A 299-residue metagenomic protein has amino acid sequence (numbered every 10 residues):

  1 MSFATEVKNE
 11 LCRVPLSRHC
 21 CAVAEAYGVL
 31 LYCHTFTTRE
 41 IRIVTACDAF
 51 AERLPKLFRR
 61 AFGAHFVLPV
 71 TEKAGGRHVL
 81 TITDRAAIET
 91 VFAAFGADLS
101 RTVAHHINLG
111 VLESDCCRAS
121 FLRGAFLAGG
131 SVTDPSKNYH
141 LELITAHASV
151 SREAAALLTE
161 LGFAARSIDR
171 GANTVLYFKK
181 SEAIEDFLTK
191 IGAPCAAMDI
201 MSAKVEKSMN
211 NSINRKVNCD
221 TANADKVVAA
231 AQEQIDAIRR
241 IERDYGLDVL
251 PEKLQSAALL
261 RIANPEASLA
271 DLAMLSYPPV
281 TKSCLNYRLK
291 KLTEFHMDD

Functional and structural regions predicted by a protein language model:
M1-E40, V44-F58: N-terminal, positively charged regions that mediate nucleic acid binding
P15-V23, V111-R118, D248-E252: Structural motif
A24-Y32, S120-A128, L259: Short, hydrophobic/amphipathic alpha-helical patches that form generic packing surfaces within helical domains
H34-T37, D134, S167, Q234-R239: Short acidic (Asp/Glu) and glycine-rich catalytic loops that position anionic groups and cofactors
F36-R42, S136-N138, S268-A270: Short acidic, hydrophobic short linear motifs in intrinsically disordered regions
T45, E52, K56-M201: DNA-contacting interfaces and partner/effector-binding or oligomerization modules in DNA-centric proteins
K190-K290: Extended mid-to-C-terminal alpha-helical interaction segments
L289-D299: Short, solvent-exposed alpha-helical "recognition" segments
